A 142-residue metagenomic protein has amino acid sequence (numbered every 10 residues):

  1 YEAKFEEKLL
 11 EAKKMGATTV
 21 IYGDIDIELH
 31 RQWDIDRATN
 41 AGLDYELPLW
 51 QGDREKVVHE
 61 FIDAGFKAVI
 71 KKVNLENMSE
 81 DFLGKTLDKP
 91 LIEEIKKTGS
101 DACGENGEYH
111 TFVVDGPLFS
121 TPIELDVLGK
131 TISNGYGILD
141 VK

Functional and structural regions predicted by a protein language model:
Y1-K142: Nucleotide-activated chemistry modules centered on ATP-dependent adenylation/adenylyltransferase
